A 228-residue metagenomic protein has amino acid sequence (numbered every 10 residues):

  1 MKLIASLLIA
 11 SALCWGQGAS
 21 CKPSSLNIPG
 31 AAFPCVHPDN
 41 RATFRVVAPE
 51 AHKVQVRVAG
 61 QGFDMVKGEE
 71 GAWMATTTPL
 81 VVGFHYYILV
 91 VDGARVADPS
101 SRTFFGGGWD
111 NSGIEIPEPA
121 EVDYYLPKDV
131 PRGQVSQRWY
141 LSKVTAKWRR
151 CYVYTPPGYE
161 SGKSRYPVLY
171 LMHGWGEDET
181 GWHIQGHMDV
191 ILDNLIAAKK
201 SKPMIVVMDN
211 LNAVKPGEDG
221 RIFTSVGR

Functional and structural regions predicted by a protein language model:
L3-C14: Sec-dependent N-terminal signal peptides
A19-S25, G30, V36-Q55, A59-F63 (+1 more regions): Non-catalytic cap/lid and distal C-terminal segments of serine-dependent acyl enzymes
